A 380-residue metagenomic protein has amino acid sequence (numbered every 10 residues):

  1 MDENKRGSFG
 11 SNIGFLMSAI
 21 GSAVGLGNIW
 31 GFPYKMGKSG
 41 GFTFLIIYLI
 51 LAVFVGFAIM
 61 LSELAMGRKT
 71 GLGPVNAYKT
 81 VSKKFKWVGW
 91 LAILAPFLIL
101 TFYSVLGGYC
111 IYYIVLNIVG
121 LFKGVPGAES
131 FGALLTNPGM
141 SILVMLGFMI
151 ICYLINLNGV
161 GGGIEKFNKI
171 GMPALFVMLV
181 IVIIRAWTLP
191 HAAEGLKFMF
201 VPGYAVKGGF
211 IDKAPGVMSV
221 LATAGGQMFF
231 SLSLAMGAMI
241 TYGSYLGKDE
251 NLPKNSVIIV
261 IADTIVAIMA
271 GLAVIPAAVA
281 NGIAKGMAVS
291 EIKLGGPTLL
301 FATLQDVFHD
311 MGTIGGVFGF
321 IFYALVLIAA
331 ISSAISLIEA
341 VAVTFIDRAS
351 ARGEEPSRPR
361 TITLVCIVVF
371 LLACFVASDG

Functional and structural regions predicted by a protein language model:
M1-G31, I59-L64, R68-T80, K86-W87 (+1 more regions): Membrane-interface "cap" regions at the ends of multi-pass membrane proteins
D2-K5, F9, E165, K169-I335 (+1 more regions): Membrane-embedded translocation segments of transport machinery
E3-R6, K35-S39, K69-L91, S104-G161 (+6 more regions): Inter-helical loop and helix-membrane interface segments of multi-pass membrane transporters/permeases
S11-L49, G237-I240, K254-V257, I261-T264: Transmembrane helix-boundary motif of multi-pass solute transporters/channels
G14-F15, A19-I20, I93, G120-L157 (+5 more regions): Transmembrane alpha-helical segments of multi-pass small-molecule transport proteins
M36-S62, V88, M140: Extracellular loop-to-transmembrane helix junctions
G37-T43, R68-G73, K83-F85, S244-K254 (+1 more regions): Juxtamembrane helix-boundary/capping and inter-helix hinge elements in multi-pass membrane proteins
Y48-F57, I93-I118, V144-N158, P173-A186 (+3 more regions): Hydrophobic core segments of alpha-helical transmembrane domains in multi-pass membrane transport and ion-translocation
